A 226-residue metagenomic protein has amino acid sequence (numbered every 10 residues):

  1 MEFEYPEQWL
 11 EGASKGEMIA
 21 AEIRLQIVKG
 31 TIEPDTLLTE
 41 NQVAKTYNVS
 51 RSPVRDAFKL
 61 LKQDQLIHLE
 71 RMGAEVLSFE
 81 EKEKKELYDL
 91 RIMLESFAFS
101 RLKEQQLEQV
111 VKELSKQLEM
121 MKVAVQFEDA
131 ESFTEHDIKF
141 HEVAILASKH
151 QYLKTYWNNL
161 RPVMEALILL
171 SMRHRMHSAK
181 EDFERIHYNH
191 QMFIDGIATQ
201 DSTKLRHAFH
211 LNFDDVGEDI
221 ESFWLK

Functional and structural regions predicted by a protein language model:
M1-E104, E142, Y152, G217 (+1 more regions): Short linear motifs at protein or domain termini
W9, L118, F127, L169-K226: C-terminal all-alpha effector/ligand-binding and dimerization domain of prokaryotic HTH-type transcriptional repressors
E80-E83, F99-Q106, A124-D129, R173-E181: A ubiquitous short alpha-helical element
L90-K103, K139-S178: Hydrophobic, amphipathic alpha-helical faces that serve as interaction scaffolds
E95-V123: Amphipathic alpha-helical dimerization/coiled-coil segments that flank or bridge DNA-binding/regulatory modules
K112-S115, T134-I138, H207-H210: Short, charged, amphipathic alpha-helical segments
